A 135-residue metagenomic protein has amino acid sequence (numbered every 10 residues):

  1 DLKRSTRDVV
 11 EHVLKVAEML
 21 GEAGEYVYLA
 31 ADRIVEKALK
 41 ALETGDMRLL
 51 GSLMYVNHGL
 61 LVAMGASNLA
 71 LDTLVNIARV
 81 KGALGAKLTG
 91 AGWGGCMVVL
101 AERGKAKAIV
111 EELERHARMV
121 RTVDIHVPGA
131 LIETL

Functional and structural regions predicted by a protein language model:
D1-A86, V99-L135: C-terminal nucleotide
G94-V98: Glycine-rich active-site/cofactor-binding loop and its immediate structural neighborhood
